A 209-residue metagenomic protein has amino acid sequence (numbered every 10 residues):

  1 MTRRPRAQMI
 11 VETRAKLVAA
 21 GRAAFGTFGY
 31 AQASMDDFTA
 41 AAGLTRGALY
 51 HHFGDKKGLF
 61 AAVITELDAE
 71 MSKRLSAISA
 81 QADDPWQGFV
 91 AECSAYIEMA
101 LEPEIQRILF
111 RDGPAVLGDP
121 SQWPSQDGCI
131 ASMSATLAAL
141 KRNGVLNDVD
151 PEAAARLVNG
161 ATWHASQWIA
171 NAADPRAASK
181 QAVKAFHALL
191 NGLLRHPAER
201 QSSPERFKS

Functional and structural regions predicted by a protein language model:
M1-E12, P197-S209: N-terminal intrinsically disordered/low-complexity leader segments
M1-F28, Q32-L44, G58-A61: Basic, helix-initiating cap at the start of DNA-binding domains
A42-F53: Short hydrophobic/aromatic patch on the recognition helix
A61-L67: Alpha-helical DNA-contacting segments of helix-turn-helix folds
A62, S76-E102, A154, V158 (+1 more regions): Hydrophobic alpha-helical connector segments
A69-S72, L117-N143, E152-R156, K180 (+1 more regions): Amphipathic alpha-helical packing segments from all-alpha helical-bundle domains
Y96-E98, V149-W168, K180-N191, K208: Hydrophobic alpha-helical segments that form the core of small-molecule binding pockets and/or dimer interfaces
M99-P120, S134, Q167: Amphipathic alpha-helical segments used for helix-helix packing
